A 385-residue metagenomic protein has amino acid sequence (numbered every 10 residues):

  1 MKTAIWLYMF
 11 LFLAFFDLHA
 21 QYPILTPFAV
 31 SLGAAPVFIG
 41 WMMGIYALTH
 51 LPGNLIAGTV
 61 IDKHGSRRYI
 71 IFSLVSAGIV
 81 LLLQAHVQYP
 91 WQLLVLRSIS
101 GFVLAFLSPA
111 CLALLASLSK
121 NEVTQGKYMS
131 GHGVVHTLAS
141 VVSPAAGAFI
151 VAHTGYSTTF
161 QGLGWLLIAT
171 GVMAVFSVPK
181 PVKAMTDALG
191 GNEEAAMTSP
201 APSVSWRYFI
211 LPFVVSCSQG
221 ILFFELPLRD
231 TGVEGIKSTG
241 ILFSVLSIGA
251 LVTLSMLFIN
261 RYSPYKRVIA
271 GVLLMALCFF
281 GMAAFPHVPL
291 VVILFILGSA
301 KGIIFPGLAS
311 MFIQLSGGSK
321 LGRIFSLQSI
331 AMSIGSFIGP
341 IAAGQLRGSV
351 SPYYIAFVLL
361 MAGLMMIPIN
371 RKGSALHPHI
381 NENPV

Functional and structural regions predicted by a protein language model:
M1, K180-L211: Juxtamembrane intracellular "pre-TM" segments in multi-pass secondary transporters
M1-A47, V204-L211, S216-G235: Helix-loop boundary and gating motifs at the non-cytosolic
H50-P52, I241-R261: Transmembrane alpha-helices of Major Facilitator/SLC transporters
R68-L82, K266-F280: Structural signature of the two symmetry-related core transmembrane helices
W91-I99, V288-L297: Paired small-residue
L96-H136: Cytoplasmic helix-loop-helix junction between adjacent transmembrane helices in 12-TM secondary transporters
T159-V175, Y353-N370: Symmetry-related core transmembrane helices of the 12-TM Major Facilitator Superfamily/SLC fold
S319-S349: A late C-terminal transmembrane helix in Major Facilitator Superfamily
